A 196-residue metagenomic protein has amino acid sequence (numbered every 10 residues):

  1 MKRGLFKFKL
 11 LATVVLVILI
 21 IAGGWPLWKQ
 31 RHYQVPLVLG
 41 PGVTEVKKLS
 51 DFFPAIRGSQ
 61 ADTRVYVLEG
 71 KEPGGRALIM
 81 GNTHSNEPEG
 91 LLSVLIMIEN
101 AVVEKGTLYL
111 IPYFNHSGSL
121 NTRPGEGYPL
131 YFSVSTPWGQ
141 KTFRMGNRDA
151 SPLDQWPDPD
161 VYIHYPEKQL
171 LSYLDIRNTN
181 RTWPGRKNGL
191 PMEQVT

Functional and structural regions predicted by a protein language model:
K2-T196: Structured catalytic-domain cores with a bias toward divalent-metal coordination
